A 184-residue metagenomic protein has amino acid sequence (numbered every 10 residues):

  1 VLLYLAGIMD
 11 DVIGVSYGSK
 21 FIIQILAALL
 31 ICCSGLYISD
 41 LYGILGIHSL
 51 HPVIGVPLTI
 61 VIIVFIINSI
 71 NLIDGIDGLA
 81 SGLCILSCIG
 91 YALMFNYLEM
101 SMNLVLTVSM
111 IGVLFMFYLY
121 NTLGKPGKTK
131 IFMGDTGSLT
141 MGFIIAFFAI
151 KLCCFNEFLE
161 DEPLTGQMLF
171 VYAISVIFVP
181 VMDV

Functional and structural regions predicted by a protein language model:
V1, S81-V184: Alpha-helical transmembrane segments
V1-S101, G112-G124: Intramembrane alpha-helical segments
